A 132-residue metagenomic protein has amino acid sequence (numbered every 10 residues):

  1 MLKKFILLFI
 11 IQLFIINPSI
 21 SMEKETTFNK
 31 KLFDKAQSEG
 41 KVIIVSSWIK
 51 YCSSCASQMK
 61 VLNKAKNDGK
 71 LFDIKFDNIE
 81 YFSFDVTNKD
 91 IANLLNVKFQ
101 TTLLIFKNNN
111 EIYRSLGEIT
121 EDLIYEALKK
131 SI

Functional and structural regions predicted by a protein language model:
L2-L8: Sec-dependent signal peptide recognition, specifically the positively charged N-region followed immediately by
F5, S19-E39, K130-I132: N-terminal leader/targeting and pre-domain segments
L8-I16: Bacterial N-terminal signal peptides
S38-K50: Short active-site neighborhood of thiol/selenol oxidoreductases, capturing the structured segment around
V42, L95-L104: Structural micro-motif
S47, F72-K89: Thiol-based oxidoreductase modules, predominantly thioredoxin-like and allied folds used for disulfide exchange
C55-L71: Typically the conserved alpha-helix immediately C-terminal to a functionally engaged Cys/Sec in thioredoxin-like
F99, I105-I132: Non-catalytic, surface beta->alpha helical segment in thiol-disulfide oxidoreductase systems
